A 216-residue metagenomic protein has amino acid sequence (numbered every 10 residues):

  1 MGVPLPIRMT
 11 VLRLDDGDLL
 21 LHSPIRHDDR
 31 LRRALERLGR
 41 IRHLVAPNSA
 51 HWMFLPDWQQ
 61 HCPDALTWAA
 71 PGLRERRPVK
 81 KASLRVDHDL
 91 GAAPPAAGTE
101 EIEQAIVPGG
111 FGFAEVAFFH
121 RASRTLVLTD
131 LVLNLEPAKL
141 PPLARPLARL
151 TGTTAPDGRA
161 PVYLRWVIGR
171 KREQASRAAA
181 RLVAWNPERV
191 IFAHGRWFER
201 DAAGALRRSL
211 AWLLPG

Functional and structural regions predicted by a protein language model:
M1-R26, R30, A82-L150, R177-A184: Catalytic core of the metallo-beta-lactamase
D15-D18, E36-R42, P187-E188: Short, surface-exposed connector motifs at secondary-structure boundaries
L21-S23, R42-S49, W68-A70, V127-D130 (+1 more regions): Active-site neighborhood of phospho(di)ester-bond hydrolases with catalytic His/Asp-centered motifs
I25-R26, H43, F54-D57, H61 (+1 more regions): Cap/insert and terminal regions of metallo-dependent hydrolase folds
R33-G98: Active-site HxH/HxHxD metal-binding segment of metal-dependent hydrolases
H51, L133, W197: Short active-site segment of divalent metal-dependent hydrolases/proteases that encodes the spacing between
P71, P108, T154: Residues at the C-termini of beta-strands that transition into short coil/loop
R74, F111, W197: Residue-level detector of flexible, active-site-proximal loop/helix-junction positions within diverse enzyme catalytic
